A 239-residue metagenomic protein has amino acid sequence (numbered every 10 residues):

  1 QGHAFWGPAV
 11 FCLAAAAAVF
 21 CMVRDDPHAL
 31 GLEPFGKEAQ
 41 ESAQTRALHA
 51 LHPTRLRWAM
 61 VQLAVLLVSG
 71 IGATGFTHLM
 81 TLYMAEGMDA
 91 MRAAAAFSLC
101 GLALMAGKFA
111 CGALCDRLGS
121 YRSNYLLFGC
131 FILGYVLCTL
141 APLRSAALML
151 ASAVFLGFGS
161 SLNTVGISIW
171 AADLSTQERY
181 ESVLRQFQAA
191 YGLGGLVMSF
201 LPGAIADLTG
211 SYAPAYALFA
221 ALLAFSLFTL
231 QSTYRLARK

Functional and structural regions predicted by a protein language model:
Q1-H28: Helix-loop-helix hairpin linking two adjacent transmembrane segments in secondary transporters
R24-A47, K239: Flexible cytoplasmic inter-helical loops of multi-pass small-molecule transporters
R55-C111, M198: Extracytoplasmic gate region of multi-pass secondary transporters
K108-G119, A206-D207: Helix-to-loop junctions at the C-terminal end of transmembrane segments in multipass secondary transporters
R117-F128: Cytoplasmic membrane-interface "Motif A"-like loop-to-helix N-cap segments of 12-TM Major Facilitator Superfamily
C130-L143: C-terminal ends and interior cores of transmembrane alpha-helices in multi-pass membrane transporters/permeases
L162-S175: Intracellular juxtamembrane helix-capping segments at the cytosolic ends of symmetry-related transmembrane helices
L174-T209: A late C-terminal transmembrane helix in Major Facilitator Superfamily
